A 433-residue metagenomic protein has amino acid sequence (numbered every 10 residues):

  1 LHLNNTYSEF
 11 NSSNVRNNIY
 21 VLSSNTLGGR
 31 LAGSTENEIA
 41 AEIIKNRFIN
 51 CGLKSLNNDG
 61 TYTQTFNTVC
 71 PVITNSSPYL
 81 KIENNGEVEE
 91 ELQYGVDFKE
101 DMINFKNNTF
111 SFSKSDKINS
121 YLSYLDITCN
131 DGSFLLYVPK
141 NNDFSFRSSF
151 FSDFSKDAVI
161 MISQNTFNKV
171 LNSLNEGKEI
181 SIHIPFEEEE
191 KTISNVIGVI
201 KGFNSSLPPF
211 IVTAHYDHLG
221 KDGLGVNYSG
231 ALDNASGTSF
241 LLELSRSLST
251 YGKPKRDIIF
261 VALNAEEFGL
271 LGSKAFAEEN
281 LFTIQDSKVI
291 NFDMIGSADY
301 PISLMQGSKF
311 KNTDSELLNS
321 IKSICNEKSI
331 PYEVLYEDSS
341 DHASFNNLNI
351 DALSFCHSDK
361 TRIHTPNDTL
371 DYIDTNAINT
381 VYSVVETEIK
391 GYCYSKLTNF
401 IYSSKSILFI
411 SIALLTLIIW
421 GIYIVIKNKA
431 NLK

Functional and structural regions predicted by a protein language model:
L1-S55, F146, I200-K201: N-terminal hydrophobic or amphipathic helices/low-complexity stretches enriched in small/hydrophobic/Pro/Gly
L3-E9, N25-T35, N108-S115, S155-V159 (+7 more regions): Second-shell loop/turn segments in exported
G28-C129: Noncatalytic luminal/extracellular "stalk/propeptide" segments of secretory-pathway proteins
V88-S123, I127-C129, L207-F240, L244-T250: Active-site metal-coordination/substrate-binding segment of hydrolases, especially metallo-dependent peptidases
D143, R147, F151-K156, Q164-N165 (+3 more regions): Acidic/histidine-rich catalytic neighborhood of metal-dependent amide-processing enzymes
F146-Y228: Soluble metallo-hydrolase cores and metallopeptidase-like ectodomains found primarily in the secretory/periplasmic
I295-S411: Active-site-adjacent substrate-binding region of metalloamidase/peptidase-like peptide-processing proteins
K396-K433: C-terminal single-pass membrane-anchor helix
